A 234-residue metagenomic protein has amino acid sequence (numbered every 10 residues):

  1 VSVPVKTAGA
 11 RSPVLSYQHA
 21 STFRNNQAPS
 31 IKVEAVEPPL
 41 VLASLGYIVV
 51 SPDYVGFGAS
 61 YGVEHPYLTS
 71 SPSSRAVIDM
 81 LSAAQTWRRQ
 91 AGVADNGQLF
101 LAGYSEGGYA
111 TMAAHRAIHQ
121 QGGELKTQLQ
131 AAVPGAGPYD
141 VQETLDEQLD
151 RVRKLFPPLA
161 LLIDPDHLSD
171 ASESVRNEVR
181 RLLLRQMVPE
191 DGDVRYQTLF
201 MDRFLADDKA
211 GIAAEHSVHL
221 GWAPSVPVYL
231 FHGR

Functional and structural regions predicted by a protein language model:
V5-V14, D95-N96, W222-S225: Proline/glycine-enriched tight loop/beta-turn segments at coil->beta junctions that connect or precede beta-strands
K6-G46, D53: Short, surface-exposed "cap/lid" segments of acyl-processing enzymes
T22, G56-G58, Y139: Alpha/beta-hydrolase active-site loop signature
G56-P66, S82: Glycine-rich "HGGG/HGxG" loop immediately N-terminal to the catalytic nucleophile of the alpha/beta-hydrolase
Y67-Q90: Alpha/beta-hydrolase active-site loop
S82-K154: Primarily recognizes the serine-hydrolase "nucleophile elbow" in alpha/beta-hydrolase and SGNH/GDSL folds
L101, P224, Y229-R234: Short beta-strand/loop motif that positions the catalytic acidic residue of the alpha/beta-hydrolase fold
A131-A223: Accessory cap/linker subdomain of secreted extracellular hydrolases
